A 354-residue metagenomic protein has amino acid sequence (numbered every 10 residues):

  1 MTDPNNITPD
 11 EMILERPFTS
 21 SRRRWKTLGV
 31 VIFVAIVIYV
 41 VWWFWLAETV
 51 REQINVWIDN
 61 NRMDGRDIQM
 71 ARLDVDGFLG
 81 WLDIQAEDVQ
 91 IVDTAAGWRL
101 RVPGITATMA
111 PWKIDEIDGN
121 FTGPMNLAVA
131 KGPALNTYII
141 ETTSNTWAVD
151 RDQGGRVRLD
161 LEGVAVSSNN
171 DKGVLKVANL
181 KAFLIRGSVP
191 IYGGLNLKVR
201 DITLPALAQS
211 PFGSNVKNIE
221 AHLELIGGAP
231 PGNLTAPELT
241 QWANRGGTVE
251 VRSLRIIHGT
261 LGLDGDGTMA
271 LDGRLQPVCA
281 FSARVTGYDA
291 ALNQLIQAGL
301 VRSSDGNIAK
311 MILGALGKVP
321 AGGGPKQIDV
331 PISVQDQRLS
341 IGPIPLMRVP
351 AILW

Functional and structural regions predicted by a protein language model:
T2-D3, Y39, W43, D76: Well-ordered mid-protein domain cores that form the structural environment of catalytic cofactors
T2-V30, A71-D74, E238-T248, L254-I256 (+2 more regions): Extended terminal
R16-I58: N-terminal type II signal-anchor transmembrane helix that functions as the membrane-insertion/stop-transfer segment
M63-P190, L254: N-terminal beta-strand/beta-hairpin edge segment
E87-A95, T122-M125, E162-A165, K198-T203 (+3 more regions): Secondary-structure transition/turn motif
L100-P103, G262-D266, Q327: Short, surface-exposed coil-to-beta transition loops
I117-N120, D152-L316: Small-residue helix/turn framework positions
